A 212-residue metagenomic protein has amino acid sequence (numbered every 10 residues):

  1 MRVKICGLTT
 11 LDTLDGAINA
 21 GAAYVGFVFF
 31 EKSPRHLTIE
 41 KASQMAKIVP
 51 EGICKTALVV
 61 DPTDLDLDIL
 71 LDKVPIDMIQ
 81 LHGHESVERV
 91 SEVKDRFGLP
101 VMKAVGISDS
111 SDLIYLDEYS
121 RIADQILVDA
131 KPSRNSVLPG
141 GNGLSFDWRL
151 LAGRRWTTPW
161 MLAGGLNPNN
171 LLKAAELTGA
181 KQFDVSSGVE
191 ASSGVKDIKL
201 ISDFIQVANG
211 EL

Functional and structural regions predicted by a protein language model:
M1-Q182, S187-L212: Conserved N-terminal beta1-alpha1 strand-loop-helix module at the mouth
